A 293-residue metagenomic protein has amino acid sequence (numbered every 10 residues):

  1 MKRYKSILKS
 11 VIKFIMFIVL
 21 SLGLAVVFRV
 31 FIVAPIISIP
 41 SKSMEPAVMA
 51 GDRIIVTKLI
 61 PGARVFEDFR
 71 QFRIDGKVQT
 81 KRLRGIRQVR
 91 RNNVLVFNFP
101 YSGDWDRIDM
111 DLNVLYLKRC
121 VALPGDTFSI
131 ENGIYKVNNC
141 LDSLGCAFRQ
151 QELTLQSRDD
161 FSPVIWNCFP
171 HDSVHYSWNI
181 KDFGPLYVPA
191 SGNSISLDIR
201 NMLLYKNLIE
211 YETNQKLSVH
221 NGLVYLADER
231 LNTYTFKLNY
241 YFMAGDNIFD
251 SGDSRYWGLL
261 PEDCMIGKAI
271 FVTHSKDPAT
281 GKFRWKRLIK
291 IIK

Functional and structural regions predicted by a protein language model:
K2-L8, I12, I32, E45-K293: Soluble "head" domains of membrane/secretory-pathway proteins
K13-I32: Hydrophobic membrane-insertion alpha-helices, especially the h-region of bacterial N-terminal signal peptides
I36-P46: N-terminal signal-anchor transmembrane helix
